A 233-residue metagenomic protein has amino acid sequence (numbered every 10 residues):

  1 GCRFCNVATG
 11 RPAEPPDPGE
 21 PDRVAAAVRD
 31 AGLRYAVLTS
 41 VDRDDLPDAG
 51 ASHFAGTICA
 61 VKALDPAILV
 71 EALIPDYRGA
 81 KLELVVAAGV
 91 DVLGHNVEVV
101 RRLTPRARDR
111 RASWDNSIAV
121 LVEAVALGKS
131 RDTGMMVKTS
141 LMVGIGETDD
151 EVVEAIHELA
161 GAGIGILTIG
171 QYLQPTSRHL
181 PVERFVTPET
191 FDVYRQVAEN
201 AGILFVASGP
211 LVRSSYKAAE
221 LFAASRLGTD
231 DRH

Functional and structural regions predicted by a protein language model:
G1-C5: Short cysteine clusters
N6-R23, V28-L82, V86-V122, K138 (+2 more regions): Core AdoMet radical
D22-G32, G56-A67, A87-A88, N116-M136 (+1 more regions): Auxiliary Fe-S-binding modules of radical SAM enzymes
